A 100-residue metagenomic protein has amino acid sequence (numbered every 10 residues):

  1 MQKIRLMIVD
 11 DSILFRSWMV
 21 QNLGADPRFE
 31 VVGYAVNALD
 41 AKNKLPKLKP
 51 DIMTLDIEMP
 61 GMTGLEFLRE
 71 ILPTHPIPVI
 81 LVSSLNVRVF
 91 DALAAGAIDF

Functional and structural regions predicted by a protein language model:
K3, E66, S84-F100: Alpha4 helix (beta4-alpha4-beta5 surface) of REC/receiver domains from two-component response regulators
D10, D56: Active-site residues of response regulator receiver
I13-G33: Two-component/phosphorelay signaling modules centered on CheY-like receiver
N37-D40, T63-E66: Acidic catalytic/metal-coordinating carboxylates
K47-T54: Active-site beta3 strand of CheY-like receiver
M59: Receiver (REC) domain active-site loop signature in two-component systems and cognate sites in sensor histidine kinases
